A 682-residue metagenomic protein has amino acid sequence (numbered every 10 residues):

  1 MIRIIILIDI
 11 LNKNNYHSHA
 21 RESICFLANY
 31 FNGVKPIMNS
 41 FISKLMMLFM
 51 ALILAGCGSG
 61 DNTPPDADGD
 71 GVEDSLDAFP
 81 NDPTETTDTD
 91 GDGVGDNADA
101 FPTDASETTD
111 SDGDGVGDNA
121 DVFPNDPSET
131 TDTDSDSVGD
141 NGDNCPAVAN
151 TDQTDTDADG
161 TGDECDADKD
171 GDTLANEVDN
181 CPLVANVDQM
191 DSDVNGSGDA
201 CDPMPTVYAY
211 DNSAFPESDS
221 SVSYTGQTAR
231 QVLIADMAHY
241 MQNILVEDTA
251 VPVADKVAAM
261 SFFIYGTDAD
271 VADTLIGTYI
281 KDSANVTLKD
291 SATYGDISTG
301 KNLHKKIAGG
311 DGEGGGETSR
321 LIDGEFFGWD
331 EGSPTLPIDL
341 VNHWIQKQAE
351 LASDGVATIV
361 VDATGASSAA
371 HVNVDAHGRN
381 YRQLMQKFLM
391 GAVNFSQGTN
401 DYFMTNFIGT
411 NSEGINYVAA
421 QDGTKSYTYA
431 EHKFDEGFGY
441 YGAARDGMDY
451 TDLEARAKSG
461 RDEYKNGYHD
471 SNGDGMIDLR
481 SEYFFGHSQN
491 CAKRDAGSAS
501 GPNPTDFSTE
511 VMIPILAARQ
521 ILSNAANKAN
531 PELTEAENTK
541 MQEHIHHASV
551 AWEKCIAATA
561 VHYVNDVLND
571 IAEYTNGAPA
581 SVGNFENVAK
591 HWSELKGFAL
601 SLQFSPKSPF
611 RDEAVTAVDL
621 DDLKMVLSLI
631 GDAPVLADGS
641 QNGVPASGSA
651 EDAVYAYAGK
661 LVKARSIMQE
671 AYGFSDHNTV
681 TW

Functional and structural regions predicted by a protein language model:
D9-H17, N29-Y30: Intrinsic-disorder-associated, low-complexity terminal segments enriched in Asp/Asn/His/Tyr and depleted of Lys/Arg
I37-M46: Bacterial N-terminal signal peptides that target proteins for export
M47-A51: Hydrophobic helical h-region of N-terminal Sec-dependent signal peptides in bacterial secretory/periplasmic proteins
L54-G56: C-terminal motif of bacterial Sec signal peptides marking the signal peptidase cleavage site
S59-P205: Extracellular calcium-associated, cysteine-rich motifs in secreted modular proteins
M204-W682: Mature extracytoplasmic or organellar-lumen-exposed domains after removal of signal/transit peptides
